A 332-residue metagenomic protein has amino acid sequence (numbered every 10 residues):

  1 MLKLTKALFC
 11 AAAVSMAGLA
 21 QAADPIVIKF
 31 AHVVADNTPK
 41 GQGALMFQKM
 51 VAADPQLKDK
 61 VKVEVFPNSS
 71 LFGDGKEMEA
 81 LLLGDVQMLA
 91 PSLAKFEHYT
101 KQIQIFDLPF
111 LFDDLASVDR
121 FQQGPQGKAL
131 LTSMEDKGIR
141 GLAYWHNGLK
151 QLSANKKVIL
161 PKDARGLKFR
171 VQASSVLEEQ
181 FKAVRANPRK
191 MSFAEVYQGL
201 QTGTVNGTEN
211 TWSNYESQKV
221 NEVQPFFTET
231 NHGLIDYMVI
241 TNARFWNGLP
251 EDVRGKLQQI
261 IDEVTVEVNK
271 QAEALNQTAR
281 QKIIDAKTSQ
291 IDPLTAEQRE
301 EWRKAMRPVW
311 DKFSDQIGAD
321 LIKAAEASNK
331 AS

Functional and structural regions predicted by a protein language model:
M1-F9: Bacterial N-terminal signal peptides that target proteins for export
L2, A23-S117, Q126-K128, T132-S332: N-terminal secretory/targeting leader peptides
A12-S15: Repetitive helical segments and hydrophobic/amphipathic motifs
A17-L19: N-terminal signal peptide c-region/cleavage motif recognized by signal peptidases
